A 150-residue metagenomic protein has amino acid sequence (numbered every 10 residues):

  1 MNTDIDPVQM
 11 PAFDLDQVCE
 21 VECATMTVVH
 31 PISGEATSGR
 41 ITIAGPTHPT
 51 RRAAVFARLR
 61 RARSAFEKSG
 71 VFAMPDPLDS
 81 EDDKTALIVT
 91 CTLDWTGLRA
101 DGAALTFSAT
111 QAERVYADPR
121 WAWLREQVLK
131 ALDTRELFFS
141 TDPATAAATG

Functional and structural regions predicted by a protein language model:
N2, S33-G150: Short, surface-exposed, charged amphipathic helix/loop patches that serve as local interaction elements
N2-L15: Low-complexity intrinsically disordered segments
D16-H30: Short acidic, Pro/Gly- and aromatic-enriched capping/linker segments at domain boundaries
